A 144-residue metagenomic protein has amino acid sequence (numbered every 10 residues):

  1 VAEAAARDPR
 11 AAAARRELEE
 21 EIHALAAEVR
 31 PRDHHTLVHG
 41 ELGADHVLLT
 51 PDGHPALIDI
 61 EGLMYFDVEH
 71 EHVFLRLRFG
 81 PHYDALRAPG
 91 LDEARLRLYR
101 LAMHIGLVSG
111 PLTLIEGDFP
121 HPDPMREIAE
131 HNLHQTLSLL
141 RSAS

Functional and structural regions predicted by a protein language model:
V1-A2, E20, L57, R76-R78 (+3 more regions): Short, low-complexity, polar/charged sequence segments that are solvent-exposed and flexible
V1-G40, T50, A88, A129-L133: An alpha-helical support segment within catalytic cores of ATP-dependent transferases
A2-R16, S109-S144: ATP/Mg2+ or Mg2+-diphosphate-binding catalytic cores that bind nucleotide phosphates or diphosphates via glycine-rich
E28, L86, H104-L107: FAD-dependent flavoprotein oxygenase/oxidase catalytic domain
P31-D33, T50-P55, T136-S144: Conserved NTP-binding catalytic cores of kinases and kinase-like/nucleotidyltransferase enzymes across multiple kinase
H35-V38, G43-A44, L48-R100: Active-site Asp-x-Gly
R97-S109: Hydrophobic alpha-helical segments that form the core of small-molecule binding pockets and/or dimer interfaces
